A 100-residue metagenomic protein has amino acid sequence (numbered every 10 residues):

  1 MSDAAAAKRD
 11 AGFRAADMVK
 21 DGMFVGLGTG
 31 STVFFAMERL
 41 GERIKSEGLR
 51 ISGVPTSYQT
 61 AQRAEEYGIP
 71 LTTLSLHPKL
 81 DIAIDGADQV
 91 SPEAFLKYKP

Functional and structural regions predicted by a protein language model:
M1-A87: N-terminal active-site beta-alpha-beta segment that forms phosphate/nucleotide-binding and substrate-recognition loops
L80-P100: Ordered, amphipathic secondary-structure segments that act as subunit-interaction surfaces in large macromolecular
